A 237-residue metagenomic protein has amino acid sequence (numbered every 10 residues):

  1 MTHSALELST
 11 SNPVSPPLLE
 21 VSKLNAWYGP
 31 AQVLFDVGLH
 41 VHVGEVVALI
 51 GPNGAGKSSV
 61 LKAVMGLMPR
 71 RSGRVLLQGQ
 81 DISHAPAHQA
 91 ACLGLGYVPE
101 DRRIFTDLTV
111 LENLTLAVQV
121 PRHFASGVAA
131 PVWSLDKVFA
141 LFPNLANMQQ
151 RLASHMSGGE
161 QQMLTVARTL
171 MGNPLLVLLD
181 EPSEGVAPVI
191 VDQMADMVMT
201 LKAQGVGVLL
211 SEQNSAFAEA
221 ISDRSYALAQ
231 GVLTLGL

Functional and structural regions predicted by a protein language model:
G29, P69, A85, V110-W133 (+1 more regions): ABC-type ATPase nucleotide-binding domains, specifically the catalytic core motifs of the NBD
I50-P52: The feature captures the beta-strand-to-loop junction immediately N-terminal to the Walker
M65: Helix-to-loop junction immediately C-terminal to a conserved catalytic motif
G73-D81, L93, S126-L135, L235-L237: Conserved ABC transporter NBD signature motif
L152-M156: Conserved ABC ATPase signature
T169-L170: ABC ATPase C-loop
L210-Q213: H-loop/switch region of ABC-family ATPase nucleotide-binding domains
